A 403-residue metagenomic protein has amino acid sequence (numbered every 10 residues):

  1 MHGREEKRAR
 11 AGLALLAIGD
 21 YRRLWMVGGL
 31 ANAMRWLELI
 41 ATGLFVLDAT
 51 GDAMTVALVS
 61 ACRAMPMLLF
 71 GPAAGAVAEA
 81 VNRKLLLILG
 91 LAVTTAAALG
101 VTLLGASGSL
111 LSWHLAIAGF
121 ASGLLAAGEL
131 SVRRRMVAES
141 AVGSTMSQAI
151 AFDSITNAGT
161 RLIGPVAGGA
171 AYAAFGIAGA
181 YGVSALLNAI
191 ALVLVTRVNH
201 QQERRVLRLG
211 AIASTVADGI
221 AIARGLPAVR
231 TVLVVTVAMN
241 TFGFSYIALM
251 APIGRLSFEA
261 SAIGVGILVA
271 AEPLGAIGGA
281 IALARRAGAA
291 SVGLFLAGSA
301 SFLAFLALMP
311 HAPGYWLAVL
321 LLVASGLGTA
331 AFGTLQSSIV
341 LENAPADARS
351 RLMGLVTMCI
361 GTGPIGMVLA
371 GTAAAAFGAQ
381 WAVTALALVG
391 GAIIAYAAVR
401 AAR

Functional and structural regions predicted by a protein language model:
M1-R403: Alpha-helical transmembrane-bundle signature of multi-pass membrane transport and export proteins
